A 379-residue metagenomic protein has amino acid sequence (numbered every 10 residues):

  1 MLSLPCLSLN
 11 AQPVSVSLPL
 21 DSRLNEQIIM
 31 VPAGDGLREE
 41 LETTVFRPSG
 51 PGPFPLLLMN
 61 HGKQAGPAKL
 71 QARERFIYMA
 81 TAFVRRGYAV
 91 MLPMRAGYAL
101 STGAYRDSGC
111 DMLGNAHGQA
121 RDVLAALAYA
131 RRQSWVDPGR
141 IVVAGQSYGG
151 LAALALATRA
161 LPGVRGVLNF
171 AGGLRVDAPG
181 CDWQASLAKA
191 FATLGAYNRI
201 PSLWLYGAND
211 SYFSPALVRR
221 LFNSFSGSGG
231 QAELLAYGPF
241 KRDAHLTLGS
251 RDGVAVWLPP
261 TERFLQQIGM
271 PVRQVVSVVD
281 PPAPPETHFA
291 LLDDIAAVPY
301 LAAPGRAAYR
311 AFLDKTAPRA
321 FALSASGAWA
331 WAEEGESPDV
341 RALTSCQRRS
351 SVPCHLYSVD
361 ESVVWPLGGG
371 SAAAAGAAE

Functional and structural regions predicted by a protein language model:
P13-P51: N-terminal cap/lid segment of alpha/beta-hydrolase-fold proteins
P53-G62: Short beta-strand element of the alpha/beta-hydrolase
Q64-F76, A82, L92-G118: Cap/lid segment of the alpha/beta-hydrolase catalytic domain
Y98, Q146, P201, G238 (+2 more regions): Secreted/extracellular ectodomain signature
D111-Q133: Alpha/beta-hydrolase active-site loop
W135-S147: Alpha/beta-hydrolase fold nucleophile elbow
G166, G172-E233: The feature captures the conserved acid-bearing segment of alpha/beta-hydrolase catalytic domains
S228-P285: C-terminal catalytic histidine-bearing segment of alpha/beta-hydrolase fold enzymes
